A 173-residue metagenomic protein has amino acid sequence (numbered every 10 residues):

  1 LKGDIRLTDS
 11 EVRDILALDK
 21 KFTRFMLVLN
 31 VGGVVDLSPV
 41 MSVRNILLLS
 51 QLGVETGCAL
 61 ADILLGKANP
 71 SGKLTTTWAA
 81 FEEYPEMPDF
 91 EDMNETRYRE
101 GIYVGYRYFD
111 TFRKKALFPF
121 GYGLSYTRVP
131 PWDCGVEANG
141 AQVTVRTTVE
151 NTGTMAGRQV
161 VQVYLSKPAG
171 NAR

Functional and structural regions predicted by a protein language model:
L1-R173: C-terminal non-catalytic regions of proteins with extracellular/luminal or membrane-system context
